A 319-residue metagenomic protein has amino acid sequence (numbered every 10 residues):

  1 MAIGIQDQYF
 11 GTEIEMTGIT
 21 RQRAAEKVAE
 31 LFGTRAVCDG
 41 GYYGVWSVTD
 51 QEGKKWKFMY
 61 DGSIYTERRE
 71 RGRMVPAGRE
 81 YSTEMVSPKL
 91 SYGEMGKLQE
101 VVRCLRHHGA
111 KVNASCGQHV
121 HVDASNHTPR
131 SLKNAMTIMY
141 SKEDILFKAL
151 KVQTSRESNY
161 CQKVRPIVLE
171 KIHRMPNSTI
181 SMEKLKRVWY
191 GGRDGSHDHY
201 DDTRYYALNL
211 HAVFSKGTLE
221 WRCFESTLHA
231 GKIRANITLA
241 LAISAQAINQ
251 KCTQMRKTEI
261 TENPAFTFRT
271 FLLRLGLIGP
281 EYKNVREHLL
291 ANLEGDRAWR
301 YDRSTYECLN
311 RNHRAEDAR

Functional and structural regions predicted by a protein language model:
M1-K111, S125-R319: C-terminal accessory/tail domains of diverse enzymes
N113-S115: Active-site histidine-anchored catalytic micro-motif
